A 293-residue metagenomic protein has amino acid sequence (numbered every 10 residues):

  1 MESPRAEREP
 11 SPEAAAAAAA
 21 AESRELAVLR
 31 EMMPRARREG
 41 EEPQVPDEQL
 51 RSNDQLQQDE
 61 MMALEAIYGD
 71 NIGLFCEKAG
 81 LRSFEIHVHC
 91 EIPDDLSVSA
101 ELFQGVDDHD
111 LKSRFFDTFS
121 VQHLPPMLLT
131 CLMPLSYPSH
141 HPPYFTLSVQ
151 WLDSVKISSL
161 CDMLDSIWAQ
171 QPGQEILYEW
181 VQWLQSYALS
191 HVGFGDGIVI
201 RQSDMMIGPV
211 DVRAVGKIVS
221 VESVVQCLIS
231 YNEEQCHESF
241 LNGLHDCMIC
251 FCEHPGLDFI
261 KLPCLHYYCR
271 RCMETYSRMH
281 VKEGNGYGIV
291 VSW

Functional and structural regions predicted by a protein language model:
M1-E25: PEST-like, low-complexity acidic/proline-rich intrinsically disordered segments, predominantly at protein N-termini
R30-Q49, N53-D59, E65-Q104, F115 (+1 more regions): A structural signal for beta-rich interaction modules in eukaryotic proteins
D70-I72, S113-T118, L129-P134, E233-C236 (+2 more regions): Eukaryotic intrinsically disordered and solvent-exposed regulatory patches
N71-I72, G195-P263, Y267-R270: Proximal pre-RING flanking segment of RING-type E3 ubiquitin ligases
G73-K78, D95-A100, S139-P143, K156-S158 (+5 more regions): Intrinsically disordered, low-complexity regions enriched in proline, serine, glycine and charged residues
E77-W168: Compact alpha/beta protein-protein interaction domains typified by the UBC
M163, I167-D196: Acidic, low-complexity intrinsically disordered segments
Y267-N285: Cys/His-coordinated zinc-finger cores
